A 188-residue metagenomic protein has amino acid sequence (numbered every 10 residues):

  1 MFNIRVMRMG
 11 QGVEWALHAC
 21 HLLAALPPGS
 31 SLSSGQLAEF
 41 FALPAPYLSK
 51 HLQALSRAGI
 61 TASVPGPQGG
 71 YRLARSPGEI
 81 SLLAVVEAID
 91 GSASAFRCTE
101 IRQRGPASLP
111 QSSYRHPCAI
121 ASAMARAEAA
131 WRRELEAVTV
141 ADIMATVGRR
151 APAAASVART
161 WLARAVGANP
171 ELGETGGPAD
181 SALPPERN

Functional and structural regions predicted by a protein language model:
M1-M7, N188: Short, intrinsically disordered or compositionally biased N-terminal tails of bacterial proteins
A19-L26, A88: Short amphipathic alpha-helical elements of helix-turn-helix/winged-helix folds
A25-G29, R75-S76: Short helix-capping/hinge SLiMs at alpha-helix to coil transitions
S31-A42: A short alpha-helical element within helix-turn-helix/winged-helix DNA-binding domains across DNA-binding proteins
A42-T61: Canonical helix-turn-helix DNA-binding module
G59-Q68, R72-A74: Beta-hairpin "wing" of winged helix-turn-helix
C98-N188: C-terminal regulatory/oligomerization modules of transcriptional regulators
